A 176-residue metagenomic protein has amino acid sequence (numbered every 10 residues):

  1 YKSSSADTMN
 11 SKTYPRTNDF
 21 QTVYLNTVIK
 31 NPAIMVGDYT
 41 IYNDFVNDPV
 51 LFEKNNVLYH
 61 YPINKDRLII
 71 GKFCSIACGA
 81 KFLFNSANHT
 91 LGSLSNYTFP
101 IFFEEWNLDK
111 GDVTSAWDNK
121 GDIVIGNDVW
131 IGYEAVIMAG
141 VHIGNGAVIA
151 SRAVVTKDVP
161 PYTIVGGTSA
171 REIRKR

Functional and structural regions predicted by a protein language model:
S3-I34, F99: Extended, small-residue-rich solenoid/repeat segments and analogous flexible loops that form exposed scaffolds
I29, L94, I173: Short clusters of hydrophobic/aromatic residues that line enzyme substrate/ligand-binding pockets
I34, I41-V141: Flexible, glycine/small-residue-enriched loop-and-beta-strand segment within the central core of proteins
S75, V148-A150, V154: A generic "structured core" feature
A80, I137, A153-V155, A170: Short coil-to-beta-strand initiation/turn motif
V141-G144, V154: A donor-sugar binding/catalytic signature common to diverse glycosyltransferases and related nucleotide-sugar
